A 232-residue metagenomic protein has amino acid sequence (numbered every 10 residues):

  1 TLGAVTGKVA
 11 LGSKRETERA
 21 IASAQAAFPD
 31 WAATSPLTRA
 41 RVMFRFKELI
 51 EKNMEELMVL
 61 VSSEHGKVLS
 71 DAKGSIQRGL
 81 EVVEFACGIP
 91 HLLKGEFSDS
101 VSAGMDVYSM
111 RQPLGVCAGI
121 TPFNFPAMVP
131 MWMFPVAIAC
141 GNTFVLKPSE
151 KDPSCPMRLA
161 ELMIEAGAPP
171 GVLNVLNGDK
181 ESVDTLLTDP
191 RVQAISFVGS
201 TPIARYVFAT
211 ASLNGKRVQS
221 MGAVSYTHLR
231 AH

Functional and structural regions predicted by a protein language model:
T1, A22, S220-G222: Short, flexible turn/loop "capping" segments at secondary-structure junctions
T1-L11, M128, H228-H232: Short intrinsically disordered, low-complexity coil segments enriched in acidic
G3-L93: Glycine-rich loop-to-alpha-helix module at the N-terminal edge of alpha/beta enzyme cores
F85, G95-R230: Rossmann-like NAD(P) dinucleotide-binding subdomain of oxidoreductase/dehydrogenase enzymes
